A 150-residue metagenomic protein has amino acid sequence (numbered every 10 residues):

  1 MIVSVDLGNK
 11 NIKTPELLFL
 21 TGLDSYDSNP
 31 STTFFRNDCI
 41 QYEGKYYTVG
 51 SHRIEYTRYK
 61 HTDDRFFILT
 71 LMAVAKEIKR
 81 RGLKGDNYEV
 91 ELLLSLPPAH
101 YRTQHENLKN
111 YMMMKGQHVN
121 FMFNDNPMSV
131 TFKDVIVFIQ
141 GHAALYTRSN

Functional and structural regions predicted by a protein language model:
M1-N150: Nucleotide/phosphate-binding catalytic cleft detector across ATP-hydrolyzing and phosphate-transferring enzymes
